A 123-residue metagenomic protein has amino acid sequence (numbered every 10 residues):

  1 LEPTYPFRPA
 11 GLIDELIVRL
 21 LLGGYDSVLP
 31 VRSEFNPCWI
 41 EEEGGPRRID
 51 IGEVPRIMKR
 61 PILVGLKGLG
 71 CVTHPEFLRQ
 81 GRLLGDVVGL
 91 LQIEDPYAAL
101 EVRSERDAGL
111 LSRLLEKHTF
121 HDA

Functional and structural regions predicted by a protein language model:
P3-Y97: Conserved core of the sugar-phosphate nucleotidyltransferase
Q92-I93, Y97-A123: Hydrophobic helical membrane-anchoring modules
